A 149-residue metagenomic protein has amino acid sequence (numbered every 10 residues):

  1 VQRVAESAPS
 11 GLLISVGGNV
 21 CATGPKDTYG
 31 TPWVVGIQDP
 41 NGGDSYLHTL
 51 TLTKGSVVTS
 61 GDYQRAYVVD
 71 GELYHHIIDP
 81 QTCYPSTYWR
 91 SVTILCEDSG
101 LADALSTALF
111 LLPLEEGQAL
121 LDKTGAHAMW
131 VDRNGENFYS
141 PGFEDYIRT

Functional and structural regions predicted by a protein language model:
V1-T149: Mature catalytic core of soluble alpha/beta enzymes
